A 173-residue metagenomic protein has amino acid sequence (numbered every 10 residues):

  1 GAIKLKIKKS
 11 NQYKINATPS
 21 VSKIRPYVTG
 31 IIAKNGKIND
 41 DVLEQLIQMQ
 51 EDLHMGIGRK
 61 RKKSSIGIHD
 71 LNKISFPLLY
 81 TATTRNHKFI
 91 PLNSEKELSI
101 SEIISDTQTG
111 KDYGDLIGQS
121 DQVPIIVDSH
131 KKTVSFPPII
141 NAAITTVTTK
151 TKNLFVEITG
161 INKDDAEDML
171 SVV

Functional and structural regions predicted by a protein language model:
G1-V173: RNA/tRNA-interacting regions in translation and RNA-turnover enzymes
